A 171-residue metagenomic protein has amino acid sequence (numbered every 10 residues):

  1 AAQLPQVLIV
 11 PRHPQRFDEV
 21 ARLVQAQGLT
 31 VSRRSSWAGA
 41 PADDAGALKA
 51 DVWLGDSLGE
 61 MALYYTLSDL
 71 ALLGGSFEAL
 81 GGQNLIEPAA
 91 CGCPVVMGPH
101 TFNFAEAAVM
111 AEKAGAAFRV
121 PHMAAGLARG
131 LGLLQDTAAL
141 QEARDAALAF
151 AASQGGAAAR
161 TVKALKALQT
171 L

Functional and structural regions predicted by a protein language model:
A1-L171: Nucleotide-activated sugar donor-binding and catalytic core shared by glycosyltransferases and related lipid-linked
